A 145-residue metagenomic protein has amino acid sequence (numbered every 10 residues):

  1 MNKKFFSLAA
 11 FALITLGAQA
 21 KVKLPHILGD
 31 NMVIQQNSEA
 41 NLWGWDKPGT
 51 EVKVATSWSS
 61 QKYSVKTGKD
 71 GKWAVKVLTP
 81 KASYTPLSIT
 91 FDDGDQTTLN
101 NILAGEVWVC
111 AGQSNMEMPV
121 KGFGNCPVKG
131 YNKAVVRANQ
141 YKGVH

Functional and structural regions predicted by a protein language model:
M1-K23: Bacterial Sec-dependent N-terminal signal peptides
F5, A10-L13, N37, S64 (+2 more regions): Exposed boundary/loop context
A9-L13, Q96-T97, K129-V136: Intrinsically disordered, low-complexity boundary segments flanking structured domains
G17, D92, I102-L103, R137-N139: A generic structural signal for short, non-catalytic loop/turn and secondary-structure boundary residues
Q19-P48, I102-C110: Non-catalytic, glycine-rich low-complexity segments
V22-H26, D30-M32, T97-N100, S114-M118 (+1 more regions): Flexible, active-site-adjacent loop/turn segments at secondary-structure boundaries
W43, K47-C126: Extended acidic/polar, glycine-enriched regions that form or flank non-catalytic beta-rich accessory modules
S114, M118-H145: Secondary-structure boundary elements
